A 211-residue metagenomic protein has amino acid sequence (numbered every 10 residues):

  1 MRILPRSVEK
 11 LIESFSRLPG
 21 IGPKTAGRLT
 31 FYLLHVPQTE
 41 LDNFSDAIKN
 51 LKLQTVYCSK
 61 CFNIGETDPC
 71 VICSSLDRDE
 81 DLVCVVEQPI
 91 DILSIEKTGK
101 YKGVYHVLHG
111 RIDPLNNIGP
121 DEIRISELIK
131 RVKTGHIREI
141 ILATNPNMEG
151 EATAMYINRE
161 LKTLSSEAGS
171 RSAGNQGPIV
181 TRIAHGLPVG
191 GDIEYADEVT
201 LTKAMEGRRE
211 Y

Functional and structural regions predicted by a protein language model:
R2-E9, R17, T30-I92: Cys/His-rich Zn2+-binding cysteine-cluster or related metal-binding knuckle/ribbon modules and their
A26, S75-T144: Extended interfacial segments that mediate partner engagement and assembly in macromolecular machines
I92-I95, P114-N116, E149-A152, G190-I193: Switch/connector loops and helix/strand junctions flanking conserved nucleotide-binding motifs in nucleotide-processing
G135-M148, T153, M205-Y211: Extended, charge-rich low-complexity interaction segments
G150-K162: Short Gly/Thr/Asp-enriched flexible loops that form oxyanion-binding sites at enzyme active sites
T163-I179: Intrinsic disorder/low-complexity segments
G177-H185, D192-Y211: Conserved phosphate-handling catalytic cores of large alpha/beta enzymes
